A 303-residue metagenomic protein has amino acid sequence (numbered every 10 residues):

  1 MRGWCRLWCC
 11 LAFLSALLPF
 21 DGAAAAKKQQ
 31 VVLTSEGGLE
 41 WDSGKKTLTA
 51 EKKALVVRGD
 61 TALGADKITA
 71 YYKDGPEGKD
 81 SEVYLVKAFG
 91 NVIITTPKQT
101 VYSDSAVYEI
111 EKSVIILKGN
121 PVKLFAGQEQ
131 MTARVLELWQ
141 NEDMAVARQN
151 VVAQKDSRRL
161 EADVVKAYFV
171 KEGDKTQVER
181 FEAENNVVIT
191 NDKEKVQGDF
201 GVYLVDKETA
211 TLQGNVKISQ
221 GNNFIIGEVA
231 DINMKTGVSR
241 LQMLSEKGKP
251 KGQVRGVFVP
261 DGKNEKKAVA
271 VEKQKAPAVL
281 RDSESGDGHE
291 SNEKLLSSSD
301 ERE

Functional and structural regions predicted by a protein language model:
M1-R6: Positively charged n-region of N-terminal signal peptides that target proteins for export
W8-P19: Bacterial N-terminal signal peptides
F20-E303: N-terminal amphipathic/hydrophobic interface segments
